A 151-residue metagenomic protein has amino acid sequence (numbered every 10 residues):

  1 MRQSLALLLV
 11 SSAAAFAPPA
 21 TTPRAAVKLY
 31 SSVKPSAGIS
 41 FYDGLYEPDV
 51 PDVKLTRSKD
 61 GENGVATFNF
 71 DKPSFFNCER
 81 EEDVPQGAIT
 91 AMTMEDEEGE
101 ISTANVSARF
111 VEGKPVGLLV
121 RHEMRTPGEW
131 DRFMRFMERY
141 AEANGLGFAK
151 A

Functional and structural regions predicted by a protein language model:
M1-A26: N-terminal chloroplast transit peptides
Y30-L119, M124-A151: Long, contiguous binding/interaction regions
